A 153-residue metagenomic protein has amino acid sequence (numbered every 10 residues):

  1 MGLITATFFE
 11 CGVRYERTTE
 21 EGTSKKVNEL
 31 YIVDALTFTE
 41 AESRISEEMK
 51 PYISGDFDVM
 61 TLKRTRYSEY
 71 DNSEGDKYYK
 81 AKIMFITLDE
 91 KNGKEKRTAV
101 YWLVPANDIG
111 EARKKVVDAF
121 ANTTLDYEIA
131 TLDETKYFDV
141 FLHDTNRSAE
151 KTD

Functional and structural regions predicted by a protein language model:
G2-K26, N72-R97: Short aromatic-glycine-(Arg/Gly/Cys) micro-motifs in beta-strand/loop hairpins
I4, T135-F138, T152-D153: Sequence-level preference for short, compositionally simple segments enriched in small aliphatic or small polar residues
T7-V13, Y31-I32, A41, I45 (+4 more regions): Short, structured motif recognition centered on aromatic/hydrophobic residues
R17-D34, P51, K94-W102, N122-T124 (+1 more regions): A cross-kingdom feature marking solvent-exposed beta-strand/loop segments within repeated, beta-rich binding/scaffold
D34-T65: Short, well-structured hydrophobic secondary-structure segments
L62-Y70, T131-T145: Glycine-rich beta-strand-turn "strand-cap" elements at beta-sheet edges
S73-G75, V140-D153: Short, low-order "capping/linker" segments at domain edges
Y101-F141: Mixed-charge, glycine-accented linear interaction segment located at domain edges/termini
